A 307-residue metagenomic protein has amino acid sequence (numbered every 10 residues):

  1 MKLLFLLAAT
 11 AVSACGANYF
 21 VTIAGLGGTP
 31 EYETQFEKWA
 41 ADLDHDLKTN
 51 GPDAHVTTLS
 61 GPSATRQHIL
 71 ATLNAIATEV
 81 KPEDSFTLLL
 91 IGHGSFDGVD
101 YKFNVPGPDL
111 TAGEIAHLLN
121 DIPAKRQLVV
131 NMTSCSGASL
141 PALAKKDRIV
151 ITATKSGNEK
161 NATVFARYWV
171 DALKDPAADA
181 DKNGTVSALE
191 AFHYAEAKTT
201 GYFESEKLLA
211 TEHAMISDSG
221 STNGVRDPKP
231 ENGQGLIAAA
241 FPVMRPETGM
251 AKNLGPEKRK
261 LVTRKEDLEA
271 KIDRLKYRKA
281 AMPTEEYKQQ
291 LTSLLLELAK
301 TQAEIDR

Functional and structural regions predicted by a protein language model:
L3-V12: Sec-dependent N-terminal signal peptides
G16-F20, P52-H55, P82-F86, P123-L128 (+1 more regions): Loop/turn elements at helix/coil->beta-strand transitions in domains of secreted/extracellular proteins
N18-P30, N50-T57, D175, T248-G255 (+1 more regions): Acidic/histidine-rich, surface-exposed loop or edge segments in extracytoplasmic proteins
E31, D42-D84: Functional beta-strand-loop-alpha-helix junction segments that form "active/interaction loops" within catalytic
H68, G92-P123: A short, glycine/acidic-enriched catalytic loop
L128-D218: Active-site-proximal C-terminal subdomain of hydrolase catalytic domains
D179-K265, E269: Caspase-like cysteine protease fold
E297-R307: Amphipathic alpha-helical coiled-coil segments
